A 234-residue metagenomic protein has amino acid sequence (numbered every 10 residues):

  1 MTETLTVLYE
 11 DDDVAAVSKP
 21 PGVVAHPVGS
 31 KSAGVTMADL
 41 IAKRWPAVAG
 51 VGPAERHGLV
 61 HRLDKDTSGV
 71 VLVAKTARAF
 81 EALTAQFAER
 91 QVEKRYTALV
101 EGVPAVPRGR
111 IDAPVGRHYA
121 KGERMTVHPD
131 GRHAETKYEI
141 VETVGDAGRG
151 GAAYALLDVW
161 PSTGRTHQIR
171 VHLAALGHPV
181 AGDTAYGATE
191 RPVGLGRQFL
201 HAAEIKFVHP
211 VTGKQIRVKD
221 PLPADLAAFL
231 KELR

Functional and structural regions predicted by a protein language model:
M1-R234: RNA pseudouridine synthases
